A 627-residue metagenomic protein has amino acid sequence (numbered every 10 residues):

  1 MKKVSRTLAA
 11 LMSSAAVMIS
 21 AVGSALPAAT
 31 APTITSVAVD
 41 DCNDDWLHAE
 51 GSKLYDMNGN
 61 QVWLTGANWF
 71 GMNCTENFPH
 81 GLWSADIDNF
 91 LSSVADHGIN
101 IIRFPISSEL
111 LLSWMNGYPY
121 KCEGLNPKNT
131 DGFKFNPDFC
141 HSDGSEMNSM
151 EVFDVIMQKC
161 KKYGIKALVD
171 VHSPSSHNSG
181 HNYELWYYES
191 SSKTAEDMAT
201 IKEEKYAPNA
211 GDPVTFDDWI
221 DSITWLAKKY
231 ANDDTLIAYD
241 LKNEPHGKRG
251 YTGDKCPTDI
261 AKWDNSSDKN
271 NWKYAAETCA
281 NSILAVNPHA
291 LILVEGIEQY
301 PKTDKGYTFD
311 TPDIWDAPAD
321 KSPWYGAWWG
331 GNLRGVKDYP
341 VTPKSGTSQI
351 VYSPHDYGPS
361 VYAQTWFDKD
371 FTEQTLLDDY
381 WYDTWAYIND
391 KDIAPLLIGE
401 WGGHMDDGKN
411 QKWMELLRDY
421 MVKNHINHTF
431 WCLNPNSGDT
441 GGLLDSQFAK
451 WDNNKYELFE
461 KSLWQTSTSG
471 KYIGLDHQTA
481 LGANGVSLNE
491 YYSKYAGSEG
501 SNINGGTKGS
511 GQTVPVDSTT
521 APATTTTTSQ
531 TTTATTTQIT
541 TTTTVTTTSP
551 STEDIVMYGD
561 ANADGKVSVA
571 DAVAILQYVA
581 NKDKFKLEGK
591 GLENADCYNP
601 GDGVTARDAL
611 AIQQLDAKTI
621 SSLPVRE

Functional and structural regions predicted by a protein language model:
K2-P27: Sec-dependent N-terminal signal peptides of Gram-positive bacterial secreted proteins and lipoproteins
L8, G23-T30, S510-E627: Cellulosome-associated attachment modules in secreted, modular CAZymes
S24-T33, I223, L291-L293: Signal peptide processing junction and immediate N-terminal pro/mature segment of secreted/exported proteins
A28-I101, W114-N129, S498-G511: N-terminal carbohydrate-binding accessory modules
M57, A67-M72, P105-E109, D170-P174 (+5 more regions): Active-site-proximal beta-strand/loop segments in catalytic clefts of secreted hydrolases
G81-I102, I106, L110-L241, A275-L284: An active-site-proximal structural segment forming one wall of the substrate-binding cleft that immediately precedes
W83, A210-G211, D217-A238, K242-I426: Extracellular glycoside hydrolase catalytic/binding regions
E298, D378-N504: Substrate-binding cleft of secreted/luminal carbohydrate-active enzymes
